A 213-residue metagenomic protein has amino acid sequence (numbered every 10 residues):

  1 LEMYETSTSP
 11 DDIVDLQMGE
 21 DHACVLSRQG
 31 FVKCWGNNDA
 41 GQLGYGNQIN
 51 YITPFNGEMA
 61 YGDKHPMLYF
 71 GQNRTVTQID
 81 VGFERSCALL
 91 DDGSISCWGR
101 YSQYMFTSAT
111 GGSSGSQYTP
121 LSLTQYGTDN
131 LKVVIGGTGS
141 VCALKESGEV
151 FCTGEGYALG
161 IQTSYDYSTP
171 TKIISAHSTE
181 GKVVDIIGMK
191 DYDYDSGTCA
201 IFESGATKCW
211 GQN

Functional and structural regions predicted by a protein language model:
E2-M3, G36-G62, S96-L123, F151-I173 (+1 more regions): Short glycine/serine- and acidic-residue-enriched loop/turn motifs that recur at repeat junctions
E2-T6, H65-Y69: Surface-exposed loop and turn segments in beta-propeller and other repeat-based domains that flank or scaffold
T6-D11, G71-R74, G115, G127-D129 (+2 more regions): Short glycine-/Asp-/Thr-/Trp-enriched loop segments that recur within the blades of beta-propeller repeat domains
Q17, F31-K33, Q78-D80, I95-S96 (+2 more regions): A detector of tandem-repeat and repeat-rich interaction/domain scaffolds
G19, L26-S27, N38, G82 (+5 more regions): Structural WD40 beta-propeller signal
E20-D21, G30, E84, G93 (+4 more regions): Short coil/turn segments that connect the beta-strands within blades of beta-propeller domains
H22-V25, C34, R85-A88, C97 (+4 more regions): Conserved core positions of repeat-based scaffolds
